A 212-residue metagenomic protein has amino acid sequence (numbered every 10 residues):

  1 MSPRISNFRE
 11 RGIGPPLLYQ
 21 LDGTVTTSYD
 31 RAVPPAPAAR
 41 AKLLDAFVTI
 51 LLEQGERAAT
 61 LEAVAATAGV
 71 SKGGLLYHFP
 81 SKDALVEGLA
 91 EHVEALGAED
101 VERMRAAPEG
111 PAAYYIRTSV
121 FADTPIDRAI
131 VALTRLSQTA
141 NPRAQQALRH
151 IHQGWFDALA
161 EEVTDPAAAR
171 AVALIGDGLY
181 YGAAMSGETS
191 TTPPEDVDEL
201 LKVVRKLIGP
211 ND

Functional and structural regions predicted by a protein language model:
M1-A38: N-terminal intrinsically disordered/low-complexity leader segments
K42, A46, I50-A84: Helix-turn-helix
A46-Q54, D100-R103, A132, I175-G182: Solvent-exposed, amphipathic alpha-helical segments
V86-V93, D100: Alpha-helical DNA-contacting segments of helix-turn-helix folds
A95-A132: Hydrophobic alpha-helical connector segments
E109-Y114, I126-V131, Q138-W155: Hydrophobic alpha-helical segments that drive targeting, anchoring, or assembly
Y115-S119, I130-S137, V172-L179: Short alpha-helical scaffolding segments that buttress acidic/His motifs in well-ordered protein cores
P142-R149, Q153, D157-D212: Hydrophobic/aromatic-rich alpha-helical bundle segments in the mid-to-C-terminal region
